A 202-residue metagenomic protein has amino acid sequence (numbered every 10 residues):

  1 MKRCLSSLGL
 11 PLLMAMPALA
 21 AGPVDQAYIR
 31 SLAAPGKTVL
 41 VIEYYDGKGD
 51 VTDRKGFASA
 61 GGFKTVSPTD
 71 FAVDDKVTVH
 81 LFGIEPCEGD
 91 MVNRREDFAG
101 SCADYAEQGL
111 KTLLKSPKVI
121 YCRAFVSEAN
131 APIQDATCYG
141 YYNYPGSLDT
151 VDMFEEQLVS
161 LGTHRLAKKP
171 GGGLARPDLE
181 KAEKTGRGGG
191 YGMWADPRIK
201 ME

Functional and structural regions predicted by a protein language model:
M1-C4: Positively charged n-region of N-terminal signal peptides that target proteins for export
S7-A15: Bacterial N-terminal signal peptides
A20-E202: Small beta-barrel nucleic-acid-binding modules, primarily SNase/OB-fold domains and secondarily Tudor-like barrels
